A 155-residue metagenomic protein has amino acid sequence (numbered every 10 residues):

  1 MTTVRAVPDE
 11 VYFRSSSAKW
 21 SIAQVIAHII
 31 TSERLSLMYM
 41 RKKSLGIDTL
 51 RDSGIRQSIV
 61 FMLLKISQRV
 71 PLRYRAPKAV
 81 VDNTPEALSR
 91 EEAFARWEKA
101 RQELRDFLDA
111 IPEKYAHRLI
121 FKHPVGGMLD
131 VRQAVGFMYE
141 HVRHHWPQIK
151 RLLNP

Functional and structural regions predicted by a protein language model:
M1-T2: Acidic-glycine-rich active-site phosphate/pyrophosphate-binding loop
Y12-S67, D109-P155: Short, contiguous alpha-helical
F61-Y115: Acidic/histidine-rich alpha-helical segments that form the ligand environment of transition-metal centers
